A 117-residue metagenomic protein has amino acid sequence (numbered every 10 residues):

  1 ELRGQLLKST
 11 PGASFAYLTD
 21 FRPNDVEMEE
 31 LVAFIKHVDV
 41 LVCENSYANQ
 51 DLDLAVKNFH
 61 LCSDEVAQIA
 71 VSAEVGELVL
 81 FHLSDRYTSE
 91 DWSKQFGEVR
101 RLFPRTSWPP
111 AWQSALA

Functional and structural regions predicted by a protein language model:
E1-L80, W92-E98: Metal-dependent phosphodiesterase/nuclease catalytic metal-binding core
N24, R86-Y87: Short, small-residue-enriched loops and turns at beta-alpha junctions that line or gate enzyme active sites
Y87-L116: Short acidic, glycine/proline-enriched helix-loop-strand junctions
